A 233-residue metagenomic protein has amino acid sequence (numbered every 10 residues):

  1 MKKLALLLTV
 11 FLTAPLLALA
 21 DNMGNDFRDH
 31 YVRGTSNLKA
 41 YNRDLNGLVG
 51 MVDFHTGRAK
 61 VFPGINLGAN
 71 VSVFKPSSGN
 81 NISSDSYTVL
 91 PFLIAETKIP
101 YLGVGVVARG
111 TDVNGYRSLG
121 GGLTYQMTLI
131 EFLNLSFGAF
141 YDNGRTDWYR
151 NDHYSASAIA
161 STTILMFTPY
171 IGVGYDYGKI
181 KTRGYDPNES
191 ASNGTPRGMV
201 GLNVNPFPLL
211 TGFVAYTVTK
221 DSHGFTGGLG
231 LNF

Functional and structural regions predicted by a protein language model:
L4-A14: Sec-dependent N-terminal signal peptides
A14-A20: Sec/Tat signal peptide C-region and signal peptidase I cleavage site
D21-S86, R145-T211, T217-K220, L231-F233: Outer-membrane beta-barrel transmembrane domain signature
G64-N66, V71, N80-L135, F140-Y141: Glycine- and aromatic-enriched membrane insertion/assembly motifs of diderm outer-membrane and organelle channel
L90-I94, G120-G122, S155-S157, R197-M199 (+1 more regions): Membrane-embedded beta-strand positions in outer-membrane beta-barrel channels/transporters
G115, D221-S222: Short acidic/glycine-enriched loop/turn segments that link adjacent beta-strands
G224-G230: Short, electropositive alpha-helical surface patch
